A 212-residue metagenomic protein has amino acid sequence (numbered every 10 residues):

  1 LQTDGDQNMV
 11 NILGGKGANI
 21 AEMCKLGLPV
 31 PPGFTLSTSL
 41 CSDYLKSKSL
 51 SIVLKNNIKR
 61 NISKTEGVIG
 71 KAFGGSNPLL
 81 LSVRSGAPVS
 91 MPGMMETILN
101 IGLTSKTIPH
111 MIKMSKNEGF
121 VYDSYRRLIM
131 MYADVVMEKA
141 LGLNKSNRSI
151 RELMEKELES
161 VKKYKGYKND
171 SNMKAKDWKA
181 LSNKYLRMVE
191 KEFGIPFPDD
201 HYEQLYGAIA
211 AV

Functional and structural regions predicted by a protein language model:
L1-V212: Nucleotide/phosphate-binding sheet-loop regions of phosphoryl- and nucleotidyl-transfer enzymes
